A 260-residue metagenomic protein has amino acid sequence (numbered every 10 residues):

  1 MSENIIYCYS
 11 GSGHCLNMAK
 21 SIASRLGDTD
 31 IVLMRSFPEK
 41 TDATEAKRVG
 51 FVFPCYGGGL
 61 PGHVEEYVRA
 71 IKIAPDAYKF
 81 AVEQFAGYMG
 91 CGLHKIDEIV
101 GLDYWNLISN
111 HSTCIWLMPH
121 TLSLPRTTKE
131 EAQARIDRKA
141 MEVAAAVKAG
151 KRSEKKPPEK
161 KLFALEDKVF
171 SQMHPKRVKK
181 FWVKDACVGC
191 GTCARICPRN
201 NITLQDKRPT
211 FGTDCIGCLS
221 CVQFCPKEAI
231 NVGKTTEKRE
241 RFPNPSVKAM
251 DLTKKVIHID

Functional and structural regions predicted by a protein language model:
S2-I5, G13-H14, S24-E39, A43-F53 (+3 more regions): FMN-binding flavodoxin-like domain, especially the glycine-rich phosphate-binding loop
Y7-C8, G217: Conserved SAM-binding loop
S10-L16, V188: Glycine-rich NAD(P) Rossmann-fold beta1-alpha1 loop
K160-P198: A mid-sequence, solvent-exposed acidic-amphipathic segment
W182-V183, V188, T192-T210, D214-I216 (+1 more regions): Iron-sulfur cluster-binding cysteine motifs and their immediate structural context in ferredoxin-like electron-transfer
V222-Q223, K227-D260: Flexible mid-to-C-terminal extensions adjoining Fe-S/redox cofactors in radical SAM and related proteins
